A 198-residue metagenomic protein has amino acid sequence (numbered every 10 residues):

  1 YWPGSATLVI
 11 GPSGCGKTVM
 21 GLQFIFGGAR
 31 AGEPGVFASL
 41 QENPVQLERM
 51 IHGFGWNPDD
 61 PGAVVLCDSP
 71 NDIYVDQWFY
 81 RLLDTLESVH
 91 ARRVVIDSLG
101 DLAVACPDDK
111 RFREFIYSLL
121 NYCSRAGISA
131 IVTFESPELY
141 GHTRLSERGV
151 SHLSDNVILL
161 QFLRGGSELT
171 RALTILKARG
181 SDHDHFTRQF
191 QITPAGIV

Functional and structural regions predicted by a protein language model:
Y1, G27-A31, W56-D60, D84-S88 (+3 more regions): Conserved catalytic network of the ASCE P-loop NTPase/AAA+ motor domain
Y1-N57: The Walker A/P-loop phosphate-binding site
L8, R93-V95, I131: Structural motif
G32-E114: Conserved inter-motif catalytic segment of the P-loop NTP-binding fold
E87-H90, N156, Q161-V198: Conserved P-loop NTPase
L102-C106, F134-T143: Short, solvent-exposed loop/turn segments at secondary-structure junctions
R111-P137: Substrate-engagement module of ASCE P-loop NTPases
S146-L159: A short helix-turn-beta junction within AAA+ P-loop NTPase domains corresponding to the substrate/partner-engaging
